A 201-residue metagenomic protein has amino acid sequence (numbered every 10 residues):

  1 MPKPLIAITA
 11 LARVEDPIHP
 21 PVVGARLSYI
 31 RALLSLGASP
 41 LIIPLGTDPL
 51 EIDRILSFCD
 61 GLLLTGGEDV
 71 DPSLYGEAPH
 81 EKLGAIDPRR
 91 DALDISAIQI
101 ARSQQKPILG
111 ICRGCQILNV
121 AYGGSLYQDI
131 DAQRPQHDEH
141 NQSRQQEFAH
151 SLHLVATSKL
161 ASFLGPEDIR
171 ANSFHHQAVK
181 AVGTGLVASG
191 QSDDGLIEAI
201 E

Functional and structural regions predicted by a protein language model:
M1-L109, N119-V120, Y127, D131-F163 (+3 more regions): N-terminal beta1-alpha1 cap of cysteine-dependent amidohydrolase-like domains
C112: Conserved G/P- and acidic residue-centered "switch" motifs that form tight phosphate/ATP-binding loops in soluble
C115-I117: Hydrophobic, aromatic-enriched interface-forming segments
